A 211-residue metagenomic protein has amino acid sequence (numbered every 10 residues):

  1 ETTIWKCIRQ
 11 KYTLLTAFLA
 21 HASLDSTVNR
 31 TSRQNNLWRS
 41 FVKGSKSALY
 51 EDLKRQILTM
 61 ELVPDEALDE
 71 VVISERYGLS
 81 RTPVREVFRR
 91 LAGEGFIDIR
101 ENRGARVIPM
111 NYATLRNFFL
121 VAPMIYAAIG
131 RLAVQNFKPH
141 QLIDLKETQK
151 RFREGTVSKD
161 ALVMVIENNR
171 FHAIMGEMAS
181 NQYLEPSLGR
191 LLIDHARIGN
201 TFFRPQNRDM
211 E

Functional and structural regions predicted by a protein language model:
T2-Q135, E177: Short linear motifs at protein or domain termini
T3-F18, A22-D25, S32, K146-R153 (+3 more regions): C-terminal all-alpha effector/ligand-binding and dimerization domain of prokaryotic HTH-type transcriptional repressors
K46, K138, A161, D209-M210: Flexible, glycine- and charge-enriched loops at secondary-structure boundaries
A48, E66, T82, A122 (+4 more regions): Residue-level recognition of hydrophobic positions within alpha-helical transmembrane segments
L58-L62, G130, V134-K138, V157-A161 (+1 more regions): Short, flexible helix-adjacent loops and helix caps
G93, I97, G189-D194, R208: Mobile beta-alpha loop/short-helix "lid" or hinge segments that flank ligand
T114, F118, P139-T201: Conserved amphipathic alpha-helical segments that form helical-bundle/coiled-coil interaction surfaces
F119-A127, L142-K146, M210: Hydrophobic faces of stable alpha-helices that mediate helix-helix packing
